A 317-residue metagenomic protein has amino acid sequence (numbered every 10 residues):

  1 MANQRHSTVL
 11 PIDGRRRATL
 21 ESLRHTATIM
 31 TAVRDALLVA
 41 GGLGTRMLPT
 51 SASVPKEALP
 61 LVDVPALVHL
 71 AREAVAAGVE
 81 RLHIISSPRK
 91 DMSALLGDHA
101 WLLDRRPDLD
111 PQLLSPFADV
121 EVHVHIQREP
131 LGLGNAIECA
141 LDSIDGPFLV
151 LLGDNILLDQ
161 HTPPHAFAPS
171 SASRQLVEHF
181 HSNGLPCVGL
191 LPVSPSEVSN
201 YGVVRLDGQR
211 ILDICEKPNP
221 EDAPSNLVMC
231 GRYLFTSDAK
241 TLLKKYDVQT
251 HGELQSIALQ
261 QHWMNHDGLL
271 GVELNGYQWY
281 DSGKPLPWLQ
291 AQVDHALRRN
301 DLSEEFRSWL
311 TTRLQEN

Functional and structural regions predicted by a protein language model:
M1-L10: Extreme N-terminal basic, low-complexity initiation segments that serve as generic localization/processing leaders
V9-L38, R46-P49, V64-L151, L157-D159 (+1 more regions): Conserved N-terminal catalytic core of the sugar/cofactor nucleotidyltransferase
A58, V204-L206, G271: A structural signal for short hydrophobic beta-strand segments in well-ordered beta-sheet cores
L67, A140, D154, V204 (+2 more regions): Residue-level signal for inorganic ion chemistry
T162-S173, V177, H181, R210-S308: Catalytic-core segments of class I nucleotidyltransferases/pyrophosphorylases that form NMP-activated intermediates
N183-V203: Short beta-strand-to-loop element that shapes/binds the nucleotide-sugar donor at the catalytic cleft/hinge
